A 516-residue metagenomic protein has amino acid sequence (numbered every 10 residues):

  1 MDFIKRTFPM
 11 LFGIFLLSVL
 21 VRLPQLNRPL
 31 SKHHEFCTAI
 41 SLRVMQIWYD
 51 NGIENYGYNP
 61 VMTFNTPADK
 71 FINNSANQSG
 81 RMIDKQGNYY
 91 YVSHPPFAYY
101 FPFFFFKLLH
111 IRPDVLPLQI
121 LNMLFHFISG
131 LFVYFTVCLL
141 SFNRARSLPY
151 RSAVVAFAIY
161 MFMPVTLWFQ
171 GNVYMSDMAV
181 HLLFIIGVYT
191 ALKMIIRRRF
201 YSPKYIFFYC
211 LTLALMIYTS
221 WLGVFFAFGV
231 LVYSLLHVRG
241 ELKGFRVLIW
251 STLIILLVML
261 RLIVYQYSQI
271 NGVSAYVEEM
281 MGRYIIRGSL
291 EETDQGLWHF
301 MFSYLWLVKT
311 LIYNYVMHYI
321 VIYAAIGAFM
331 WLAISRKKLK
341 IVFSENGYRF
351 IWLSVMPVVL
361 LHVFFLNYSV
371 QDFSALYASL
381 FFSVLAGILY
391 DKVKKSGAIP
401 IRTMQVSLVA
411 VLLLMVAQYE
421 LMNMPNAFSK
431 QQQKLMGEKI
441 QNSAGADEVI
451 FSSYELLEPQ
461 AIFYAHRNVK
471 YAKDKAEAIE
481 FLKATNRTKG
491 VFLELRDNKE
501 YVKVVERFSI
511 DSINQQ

Functional and structural regions predicted by a protein language model:
I14, V154-Y160, F208-L211, I249-L253 (+4 more regions): Transmembrane alpha-helix segments characteristic of polytopic inner-membrane glycan-assembly/cell-envelope
V19-P24, M163, G223, L389-K392 (+1 more regions): Transmembrane alpha-helical segments
H33, T38-P117, I285-D294: Interfacial juxtamembrane loops and adjacent helix segments that form the catalytic/substrate-binding surfaces
Q170, D177-I185, F225, R349-L353 (+1 more regions): Hydrophobic/aromatic-rich transmembrane helices and adjacent perimembrane loops
T190-R198, Y209, L213, F225-L256 (+3 more regions): Perimembrane helix-loop-helix junctions
G223, G229, R246-G327, V358-L361: Membrane-lumen/periplasm interface segments of specific transmembrane helices in polyprenyl phosphate-linked
A227-F228, N426-K430, N442-A476, E480 (+1 more regions): Short periplasmic/luminal acceptor-recognition loop of GT-C membrane glycosyltransferases, typified by
L235, Y313-E345, M356-V359, A386 (+1 more regions): Hydrophobic, aromatic-rich transmembrane alpha-helices and their immediate juxtamembrane boundary segments
